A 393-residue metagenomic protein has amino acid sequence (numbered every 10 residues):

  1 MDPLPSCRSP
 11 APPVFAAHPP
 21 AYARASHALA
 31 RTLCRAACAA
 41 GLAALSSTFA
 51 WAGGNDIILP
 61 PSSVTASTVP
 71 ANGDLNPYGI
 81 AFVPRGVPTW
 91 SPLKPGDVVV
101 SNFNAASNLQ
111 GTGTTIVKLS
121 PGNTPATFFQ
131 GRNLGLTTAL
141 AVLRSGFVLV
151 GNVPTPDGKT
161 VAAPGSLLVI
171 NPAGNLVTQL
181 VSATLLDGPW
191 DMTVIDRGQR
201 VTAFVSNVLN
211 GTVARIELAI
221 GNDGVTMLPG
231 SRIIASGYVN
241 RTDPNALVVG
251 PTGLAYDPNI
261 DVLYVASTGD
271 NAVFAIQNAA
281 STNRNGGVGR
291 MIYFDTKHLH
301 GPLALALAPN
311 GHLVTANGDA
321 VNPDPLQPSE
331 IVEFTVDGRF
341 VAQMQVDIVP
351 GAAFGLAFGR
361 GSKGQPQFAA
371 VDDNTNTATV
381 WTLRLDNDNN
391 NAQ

Functional and structural regions predicted by a protein language model:
M1-A30: N-terminal secretory signal peptides that target proteins for export/translocation
I58-N72, N123-L134, P172-L185, M227-A246 (+2 more regions): Surface-exposed loop and turn segments in beta-propeller and other repeat-based domains that flank or scaffold
V69-P95, Q110-G113, G131-V148, V153-P156 (+6 more regions): Beta-rich, blade/repeat-based domains predominating in secreted/periplasmic proteins but also intracellular
F103, V153-T155, R197, N207-L209 (+5 more regions): Short loop/turn segments immediately following the C-termini of beta-strands
N108-T112, G158-A163, V208-L209, T268-G269 (+2 more regions): Short, solvent-exposed loop/turn segments at conserved positions within beta-propeller repeat blades
T114-V117, S166-L168, T212-A214, A272-A275 (+2 more regions): A short loop-to-beta-strand structural motif that recurs across blades of beta-propeller domains
P121, E217-T226, I276-R284, L383-N389: Short loop/turn segments immediately following beta-strands, especially the blade-tip and inter-blade linker loops
A357-Q393: Blade-level signature of beta-propeller repeat domains, shared across WD40, Kelch, NHL, RCC1 and BNR/Asp-box propellers
